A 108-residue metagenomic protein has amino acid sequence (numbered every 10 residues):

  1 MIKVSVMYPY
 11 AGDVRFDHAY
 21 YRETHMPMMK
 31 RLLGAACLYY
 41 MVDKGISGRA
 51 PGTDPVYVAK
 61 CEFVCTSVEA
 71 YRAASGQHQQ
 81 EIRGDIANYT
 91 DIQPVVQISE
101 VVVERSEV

Functional and structural regions predicted by a protein language model:
M1-V108: Macromolecular interaction modules
